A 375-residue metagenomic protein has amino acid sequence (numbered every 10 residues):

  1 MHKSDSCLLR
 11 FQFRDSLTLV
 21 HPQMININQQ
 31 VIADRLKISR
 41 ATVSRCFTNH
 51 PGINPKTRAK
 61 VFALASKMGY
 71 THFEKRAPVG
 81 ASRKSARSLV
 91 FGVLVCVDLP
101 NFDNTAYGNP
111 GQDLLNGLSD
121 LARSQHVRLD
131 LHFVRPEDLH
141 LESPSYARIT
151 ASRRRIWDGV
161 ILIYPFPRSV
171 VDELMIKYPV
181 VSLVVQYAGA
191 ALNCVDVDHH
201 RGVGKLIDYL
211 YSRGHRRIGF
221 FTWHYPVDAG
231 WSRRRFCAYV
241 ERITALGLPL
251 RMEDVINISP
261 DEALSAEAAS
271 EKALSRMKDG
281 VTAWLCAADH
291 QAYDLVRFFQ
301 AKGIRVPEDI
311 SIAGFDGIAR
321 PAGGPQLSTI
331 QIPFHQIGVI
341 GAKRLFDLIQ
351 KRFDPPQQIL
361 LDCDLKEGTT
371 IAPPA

Functional and structural regions predicted by a protein language model:
M1-M24, T42, S85-D208, A273-S275 (+3 more regions): Alpha-helical recognition/docking segments in bacterial nutrient-uptake and carbohydrate-utilization systems
H2-R87, A375: N-terminal helix-turn-helix DNA-binding module of bacterial transcription factors
D5-C7, F13, E267-A375: Flexible loop/turn connectors
A106-Q125, K205, G230-L250, D294 (+1 more regions): Short, solvent-exposed amphipathic alpha-helices that sit in or adjacent to ligand/effector-binding or catalytic
A122-L139, F236, V240-E267: Short beta-strand elements in bilobed, periplasmic/extracellular small-molecule ligand-binding domains
N193-F221, C237, A263-A273, I332-Q350: Hydrophobic alpha-helical segments within soluble ligand-binding/sensing domains
L206-L246, Q357-A372: An alpha-beta-alpha
